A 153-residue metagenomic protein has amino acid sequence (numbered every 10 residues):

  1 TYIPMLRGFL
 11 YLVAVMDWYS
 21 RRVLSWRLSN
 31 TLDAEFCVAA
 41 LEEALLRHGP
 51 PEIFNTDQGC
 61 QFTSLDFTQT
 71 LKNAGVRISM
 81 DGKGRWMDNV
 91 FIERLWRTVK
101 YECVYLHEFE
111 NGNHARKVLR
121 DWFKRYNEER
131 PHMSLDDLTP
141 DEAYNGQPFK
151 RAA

Functional and structural regions predicted by a protein language model:
T1-A153: Charged DNA-binding/catalytic regions of mobile-element recombinases
